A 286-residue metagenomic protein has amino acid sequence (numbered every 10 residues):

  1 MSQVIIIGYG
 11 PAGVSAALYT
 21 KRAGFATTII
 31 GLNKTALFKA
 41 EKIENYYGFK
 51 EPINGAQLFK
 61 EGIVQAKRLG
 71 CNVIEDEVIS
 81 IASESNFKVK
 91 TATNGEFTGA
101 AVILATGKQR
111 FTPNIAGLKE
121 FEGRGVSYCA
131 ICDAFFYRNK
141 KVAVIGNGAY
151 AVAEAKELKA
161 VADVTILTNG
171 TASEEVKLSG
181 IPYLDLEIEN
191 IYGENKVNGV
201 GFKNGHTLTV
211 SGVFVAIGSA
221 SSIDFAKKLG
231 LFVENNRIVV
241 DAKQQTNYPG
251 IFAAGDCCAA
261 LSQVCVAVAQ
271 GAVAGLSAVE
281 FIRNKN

Functional and structural regions predicted by a protein language model:
M1-I7, N72-N139, F214-A216, I238-T246: FAD-binding core/adjacent interface of flavoenzyme oxidoreductases
V4-Q57, Q65, K140-E174: Beta1-alpha1 glycine-rich phosphate/pyrophosphate-binding loop at the start of Rossmann-like nucleotide-binding domains
S15, Y19-T20, V102, E157-L158 (+3 more regions): Hydrophobic/aromatic ligand-binding patch that stacks against planar heteroaromatic rings of cofactors or nucleotides
A23, I30, Y46-F49, Q65 (+9 more regions): Change "in soluble alpha/beta enzymes" to "in soluble alpha/beta proteins
L37, I63-E84, V89-T91, E96-F97 (+2 more regions): A Rossmann-like FAD-binding core segment of flavoenzymes
K39-A40, N114-K119, F135-Y137, L158 (+1 more regions): Short loop/helix-cap segments at secondary-structure boundaries that form the rim of catalytic
N114, E120-F135, I217-L261, V266 (+2 more regions): FAD-site-proximal beta/loop scaffold in flavoenzymes
